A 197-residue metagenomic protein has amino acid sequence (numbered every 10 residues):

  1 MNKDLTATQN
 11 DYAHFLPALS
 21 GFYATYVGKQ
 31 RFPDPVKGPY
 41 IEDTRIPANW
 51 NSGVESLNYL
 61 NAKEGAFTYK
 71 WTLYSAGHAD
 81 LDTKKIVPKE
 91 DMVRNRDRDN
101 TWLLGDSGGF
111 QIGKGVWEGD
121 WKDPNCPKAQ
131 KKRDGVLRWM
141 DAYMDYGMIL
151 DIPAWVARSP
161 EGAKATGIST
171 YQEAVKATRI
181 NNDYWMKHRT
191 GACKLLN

Functional and structural regions predicted by a protein language model:
M1-R189: Non-catalytic, usually N-terminal nucleic-acid engagement modules in DNA/RNA processing proteins
K194-N197: Glycine-rich adenosine-cofactor-binding loop
